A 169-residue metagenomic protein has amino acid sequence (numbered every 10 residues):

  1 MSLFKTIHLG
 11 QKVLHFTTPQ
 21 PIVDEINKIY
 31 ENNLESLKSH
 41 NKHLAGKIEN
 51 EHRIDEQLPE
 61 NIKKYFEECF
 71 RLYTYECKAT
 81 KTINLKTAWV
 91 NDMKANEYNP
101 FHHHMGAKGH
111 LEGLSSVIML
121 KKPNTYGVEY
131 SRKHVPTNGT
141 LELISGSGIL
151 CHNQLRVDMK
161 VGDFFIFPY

Functional and structural regions predicted by a protein language model:
M1-T82, W89, N96-F101: Non-heme Fe(II)/2-oxoglutarate
T74-E76, T82-I83, T140-L141, G148-I149: Short secondary-structure boundary micro-motifs
A79-N84, V128-S131: Short acidic alpha-helical/loop segments enriched in Asp/Glu that coordinate divalent cations
I83-K86, E112: Short, basic and Ser/Thr-rich N-terminal targeting/leader segments
N91-I166: Catalytic core of non-heme Fe(II) oxygenases with the double-stranded beta-helix
